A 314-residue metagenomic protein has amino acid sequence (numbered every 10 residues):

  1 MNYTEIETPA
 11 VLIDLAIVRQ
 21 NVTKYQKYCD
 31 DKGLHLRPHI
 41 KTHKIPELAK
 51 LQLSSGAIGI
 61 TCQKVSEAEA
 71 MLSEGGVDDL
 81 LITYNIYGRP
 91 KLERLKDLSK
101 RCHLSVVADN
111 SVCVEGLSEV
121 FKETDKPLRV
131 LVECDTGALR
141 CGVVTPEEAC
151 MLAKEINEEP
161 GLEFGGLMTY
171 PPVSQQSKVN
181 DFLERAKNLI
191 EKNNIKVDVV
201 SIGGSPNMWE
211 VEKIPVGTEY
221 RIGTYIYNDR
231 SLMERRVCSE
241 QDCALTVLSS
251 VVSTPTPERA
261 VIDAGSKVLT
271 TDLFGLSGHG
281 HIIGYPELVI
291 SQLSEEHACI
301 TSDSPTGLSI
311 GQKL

Functional and structural regions predicted by a protein language model:
M1-I13: Generic N-terminal amphipathic, Lys/Arg-enriched alpha-helix
V18, K41, M71, V132 (+5 more regions): Conserved, mostly hydrophobic/aromatic
H39-S177: Active-site-proximal beta-alpha core segment in soluble small-molecule metabolic enzymes
R129, D135-S239: Active-site loop/helix belt of alpha/beta enzymes
P206-G284: Active-site loop ensemble at the mouth of alpha/beta enzyme cores that anchors a bound cofactor
S291-T301: Short, structured beta-strand/loop micro-motifs enriched in basic residues and often containing a Trp
